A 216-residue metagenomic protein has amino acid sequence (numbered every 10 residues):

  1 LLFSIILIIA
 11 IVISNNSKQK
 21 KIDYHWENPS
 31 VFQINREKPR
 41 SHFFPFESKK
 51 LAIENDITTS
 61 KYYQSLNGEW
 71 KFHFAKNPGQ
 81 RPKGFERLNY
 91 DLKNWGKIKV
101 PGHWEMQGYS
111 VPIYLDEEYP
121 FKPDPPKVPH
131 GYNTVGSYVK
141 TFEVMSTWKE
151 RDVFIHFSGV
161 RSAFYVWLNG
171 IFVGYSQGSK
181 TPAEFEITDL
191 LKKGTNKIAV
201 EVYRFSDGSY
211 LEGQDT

Functional and structural regions predicted by a protein language model:
L1-K20: Bacterial Sec-dependent N-terminal signal peptides
K21-W26, S30-E37, D56-I57, K71-A75 (+3 more regions): Accessory beta-strand-rich segments of carbohydrate-active enzymes
I57-F74, G96-K97: Mature N-terminal segment immediately following signal peptide/propeptide cleavage in secreted/periplasmic
N67, L92, Y138-V139: Hydrophobic residues on conserved beta-strands that form the core of alpha/beta folds
R81-V100: Short Gly/aromatic-enriched secondary-structure transition segments
E118-P126, D215-T216: Surface-exposed acidic, glycine/proline-enriched linker/cap segments that occur as 15-30-residue helix-coil
